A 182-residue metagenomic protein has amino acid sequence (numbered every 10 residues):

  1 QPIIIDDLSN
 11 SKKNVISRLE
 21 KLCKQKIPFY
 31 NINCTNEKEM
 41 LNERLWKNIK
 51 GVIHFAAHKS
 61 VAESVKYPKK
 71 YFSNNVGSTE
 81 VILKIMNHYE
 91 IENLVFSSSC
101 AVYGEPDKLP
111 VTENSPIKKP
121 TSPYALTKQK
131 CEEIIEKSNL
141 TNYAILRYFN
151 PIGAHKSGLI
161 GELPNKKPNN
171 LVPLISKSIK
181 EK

Functional and structural regions predicted by a protein language model:
Q1-G51, K167: N-terminal Rossmann/SDR dinucleotide-binding element
I5, V52-A56, L94-S99, L146-P151: SDR active-site strand-loop-helix element
S11, H58-A62, Y103: Active-site beta-alpha loop architecture of Rossmann-like, nucleotide-cofactor-dependent enzymes
F29-I32, I82, F96: A structural preference for long, well-packed, hydrophobic secondary-structure segments
C34-N74: NAD(P)H-binding glycine-rich loop region in Rossmannoid oxidoreductase-like domains and their noncatalytic homologs
K66-K84, N93, V102-N150, K156-N170: Catalytic helix-loop patch of NAD(P)-dependent Rossmann-fold dehydrogenases
P151-A154, V172-K182: Alpha-helical substrate-binding/gating segment
